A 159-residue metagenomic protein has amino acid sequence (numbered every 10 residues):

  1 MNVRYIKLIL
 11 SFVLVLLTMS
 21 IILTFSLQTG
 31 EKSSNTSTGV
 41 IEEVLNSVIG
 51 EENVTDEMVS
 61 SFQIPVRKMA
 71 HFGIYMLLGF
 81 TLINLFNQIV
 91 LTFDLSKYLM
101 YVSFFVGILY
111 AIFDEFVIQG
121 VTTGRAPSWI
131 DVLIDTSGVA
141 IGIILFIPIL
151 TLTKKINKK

Functional and structural regions predicted by a protein language model:
M1-F80: "…centered on the first transmembrane helix and the immediately adjacent amphipathic helix/loop
N2-I6, I89-K97: Membrane-interface helix-boundary motifs at transmembrane edges
F12, M100-F105, V132-L133: Hydrophobic alpha-helical transmembrane segments
L17-I22, L99-Q119: Small-polar-interrupted transmembrane alpha-helices in polytopic inner-membrane proteins
S47-E51, V90-L95, F105-F113: Short, motif-level signal for alpha-helix interfacial/capping segments enriched in acidic residues and aromatics/proline
I74-V90, S137-T153: Membrane-interfacial alpha-helical segments at the cytosolic side of multi-pass membrane proteins
A111-T136: Interfacial helix-loop-helix junctions of multi-pass membrane proteins
K155-K159: Short, charged juxtamembrane terminal tails flanking transmembrane helices
